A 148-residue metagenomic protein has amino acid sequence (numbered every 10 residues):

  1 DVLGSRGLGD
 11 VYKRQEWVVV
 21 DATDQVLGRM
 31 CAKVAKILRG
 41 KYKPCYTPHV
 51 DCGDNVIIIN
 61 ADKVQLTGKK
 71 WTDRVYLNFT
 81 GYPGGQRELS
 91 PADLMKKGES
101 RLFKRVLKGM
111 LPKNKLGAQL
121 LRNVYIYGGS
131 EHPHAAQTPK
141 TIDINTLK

Functional and structural regions predicted by a protein language model:
D1-Y12: Single conserved hydrophobic/aromatic residue that forms the stacking wall/gate of nucleotide- or nucleobase-binding
D10-R14, Q86-K97, R101-K148: Low-complexity, rRNA-contacting terminal tracts
V20: Conserved catalytic/binding loops enriched for acidic/polar residues
T23-D62: Charged, well-structured alpha/beta interaction segments
R29, V64-K69, D73, A118 (+1 more regions): Switch/connector loops and helix/strand junctions flanking conserved nucleotide-binding motifs in nucleotide-processing
A32-K43, G81, K96, K108-K113: Short, intrinsically disordered, mixed-charge
K36, D73-L77, D143: Glycine-rich, phosphate-binding/catalytic loops in enzymes
K69-S90: A charged helix-plus-loop insertion that forms the helical arch/lid used to bind and gate nucleic-acid substrates
